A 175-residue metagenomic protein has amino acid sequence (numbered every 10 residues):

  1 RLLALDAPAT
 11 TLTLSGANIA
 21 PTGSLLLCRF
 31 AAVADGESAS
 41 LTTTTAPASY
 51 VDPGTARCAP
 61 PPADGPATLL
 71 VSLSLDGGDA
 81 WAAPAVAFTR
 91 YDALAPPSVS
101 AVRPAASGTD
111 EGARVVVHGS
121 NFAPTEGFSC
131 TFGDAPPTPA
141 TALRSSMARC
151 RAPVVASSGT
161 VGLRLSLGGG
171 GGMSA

Functional and structural regions predicted by a protein language model:
R1-S24, G78-P124, G171-A175: Beta-strand/beta-sandwich contexts
L12-S15, D52-P61, V115-H118, S146-P153: A generic structural motif
I19-G36, F122-P137: Short, surface-exposed alpha-helix to beta-strand junction/turn motifs within ectodomains of secreted and cell-envelope
A20, P61-A67, P153-G159: Surface-exposed, short loops/turns at beta-strand junctions within beta-sandwich domains
A31, S72-S74, S166: Conserved Ser/Thr-centered positions that define the repeating blades of beta-propeller domains
D35-P53, P84-F88, A135-S145: Short, surface-exposed loop motifs enriched in S/T, G, D/E and P with embedded aromatic residues
A67, D76-G78, S157-G159, G168-G170: Polar/charged low-complexity regions in secreted precursors and cytosolic/nuclear IDRs
